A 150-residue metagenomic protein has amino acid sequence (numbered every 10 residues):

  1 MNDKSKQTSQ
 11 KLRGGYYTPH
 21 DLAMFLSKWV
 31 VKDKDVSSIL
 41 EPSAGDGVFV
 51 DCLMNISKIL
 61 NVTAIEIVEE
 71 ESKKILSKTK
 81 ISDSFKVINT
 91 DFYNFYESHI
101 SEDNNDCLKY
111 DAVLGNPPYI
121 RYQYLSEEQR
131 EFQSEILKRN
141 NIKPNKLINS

Functional and structural regions predicted by a protein language model:
M1-K78, Y96: Class I S-adenosyl-L-methionine
K4-S9, G14, V30, V48 (+3 more regions): SAM-dependent methyltransferase catalytic-core segment centered on the flexible catalytic loop and adjoining short
V36, K58, D83, S101-D106: Exposed regions on extracellular, virion, or secretory-pathway luminal proteins
S82-F92: Conserved SAM-binding strand-loop segment of SAM-dependent methyltransferases
